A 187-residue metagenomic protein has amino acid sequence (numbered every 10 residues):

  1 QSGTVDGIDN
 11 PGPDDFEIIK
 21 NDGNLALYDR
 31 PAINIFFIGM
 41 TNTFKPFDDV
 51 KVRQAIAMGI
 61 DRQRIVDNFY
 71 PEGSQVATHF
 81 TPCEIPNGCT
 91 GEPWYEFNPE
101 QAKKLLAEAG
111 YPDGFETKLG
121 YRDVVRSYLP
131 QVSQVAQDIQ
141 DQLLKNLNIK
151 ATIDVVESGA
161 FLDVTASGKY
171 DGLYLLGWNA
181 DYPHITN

Functional and structural regions predicted by a protein language model:
Q1, D9-P11, A107-D181: Ligand/substrate-recognition segments at binding pockets and active sites
Q1-F44, D67: Extracellular/periplasmic solute-recognition and catalytic clefts
S2-V5, K20-N24, K45, V52 (+5 more regions): Sec-exported extracytoplasmic/periplasmic mature domains
P13-F16, F37, R53, A57 (+8 more regions): Extracytoplasmic/secreted envelope proteins and their assembly/folding machinery, especially bacterial periplasmic
P13-F16, I33-I35, F44-P46, R62-I65 (+5 more regions): Solvent-exposed loop/turn segments at secondary-structure junctions within structured extracellular/periplasmic domains
D22, R30-K51, V76, G114 (+1 more regions): Short, solvent-exposed loop/turn segments at the edges of secondary structure
T41, P82, G120: Residue-level detector of conserved, well-ordered beta-strand and adjacent loop positions that form binding/recognition
F47, Q75-A109, D123-Q134: Structural transition elements
